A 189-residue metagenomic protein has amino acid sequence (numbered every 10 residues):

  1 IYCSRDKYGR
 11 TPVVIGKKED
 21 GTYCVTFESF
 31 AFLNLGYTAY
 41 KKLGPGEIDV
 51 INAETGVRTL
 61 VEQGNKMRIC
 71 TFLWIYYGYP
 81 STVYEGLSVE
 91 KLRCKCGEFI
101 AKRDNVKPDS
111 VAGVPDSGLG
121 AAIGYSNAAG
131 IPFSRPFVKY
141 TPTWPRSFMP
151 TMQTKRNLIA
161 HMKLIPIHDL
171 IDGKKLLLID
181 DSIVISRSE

Functional and structural regions predicted by a protein language model:
I1-G118, S126-M162, P166-I167: N-terminal segments that mediate ammonia production and transfer in glutamine-dependent amidotransferase systems
V114-A121, V184-S186: Gly/Ser/Thr-rich loops at beta-strand to alpha-helix junctions that form or flank small-molecule/cofactor-binding
L158-E189: PRPP/pyrophosphate-binding module of the type I phosphoribosyltransferase fold
